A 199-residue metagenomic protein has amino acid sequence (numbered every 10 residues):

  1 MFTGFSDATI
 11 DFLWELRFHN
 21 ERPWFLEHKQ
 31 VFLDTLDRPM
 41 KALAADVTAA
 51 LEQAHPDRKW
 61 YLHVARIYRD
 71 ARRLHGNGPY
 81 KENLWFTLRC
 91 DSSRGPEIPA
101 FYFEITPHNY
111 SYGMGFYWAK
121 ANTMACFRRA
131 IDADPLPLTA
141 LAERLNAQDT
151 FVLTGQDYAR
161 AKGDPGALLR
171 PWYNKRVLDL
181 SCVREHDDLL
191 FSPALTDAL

Functional and structural regions predicted by a protein language model:
M1-E15, R38-A44, F151-L199: Long, solvent-exposed, polar/charged low-complexity segments
W14-I67: Active-site acidic/histidine clusters and adjacent loop/turn architecture that either coordinate catalytic ions
K29-L36, F116, C126-I131, F191-L195: Short histidine-centered catalytic/ligand-binding loop motif
E52-P96: Hydrophobic/aromatic-rich structural module bridging two neighboring secondary-structure elements via a short loop
R69-A71, C90-S92, P107, F116 (+1 more regions): Short, flexible loop/turn elements at secondary-structure junctions
Y80-E82, E97, T106-Y110, W172-N174: A short, structural micro-pattern
A100: Structured soluble/peripheral alpha/beta segments that form catalytic or ligand/cofactor-binding pockets
I105-D164: Compact, glycine/acidic-enriched structural inserts
